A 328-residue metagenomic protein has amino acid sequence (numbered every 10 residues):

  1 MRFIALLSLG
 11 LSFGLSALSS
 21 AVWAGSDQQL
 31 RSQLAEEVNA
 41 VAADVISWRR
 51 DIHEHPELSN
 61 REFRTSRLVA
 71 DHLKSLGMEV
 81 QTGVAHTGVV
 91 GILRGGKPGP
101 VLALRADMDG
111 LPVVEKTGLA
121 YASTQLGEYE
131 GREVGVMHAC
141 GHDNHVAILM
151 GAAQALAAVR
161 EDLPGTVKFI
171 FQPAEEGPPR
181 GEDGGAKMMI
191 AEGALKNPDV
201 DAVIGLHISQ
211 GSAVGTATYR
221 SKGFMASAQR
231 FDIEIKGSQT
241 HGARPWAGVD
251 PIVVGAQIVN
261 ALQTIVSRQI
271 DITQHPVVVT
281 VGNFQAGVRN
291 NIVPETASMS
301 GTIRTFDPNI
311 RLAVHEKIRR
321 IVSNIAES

Functional and structural regions predicted by a protein language model:
I4-S20: Bacterial N-terminal signal peptides
G25-H138, A147-V167: Acidic/His- and Gly-rich active-site-bordering loop/insert found across diverse amide/peptide-bond hydrolases
I52, G91, L104, H142 (+5 more regions): Divalent metal-coordination and catalytic microenvironments
L58-S59, E176, P308: Short strand->helix junction
G83, L93-R94, A106-M108, F171-P173 (+3 more regions): Active-site-proximal beta-strand/loop segments in catalytic clefts of secreted hydrolases
G135-A147, P245-V253: Short, conserved micro-motifs enriched in small and acidic residues
N144-S221: Acidic/histidine-rich catalytic neighborhood of metal-dependent amide-processing enzymes
N197-S328: Midchain, well-structured core segments that form catalytic/ion-binding scaffolds
